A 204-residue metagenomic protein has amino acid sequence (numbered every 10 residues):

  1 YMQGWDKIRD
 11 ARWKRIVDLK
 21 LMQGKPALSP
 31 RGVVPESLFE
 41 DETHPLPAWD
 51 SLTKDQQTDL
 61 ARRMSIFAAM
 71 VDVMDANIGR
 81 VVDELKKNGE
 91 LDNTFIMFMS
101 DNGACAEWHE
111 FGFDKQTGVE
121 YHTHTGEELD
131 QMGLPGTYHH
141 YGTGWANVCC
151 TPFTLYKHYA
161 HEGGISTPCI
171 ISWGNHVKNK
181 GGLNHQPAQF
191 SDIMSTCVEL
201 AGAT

Functional and structural regions predicted by a protein language model:
Y1-D50: Long, well-ordered, tryptophan-enriched scaffold segments
Q3-R9, K14-R15, Q56-T94, A104-A106 (+1 more regions): A long, amphipathic alpha-helix that forms part of the scaffold/cap immediately adjacent to metal-dependent active
K25-P26, E107-W108, T117, G163 (+1 more regions): Short helix/loop capping segments that flank catalytic or ligand/cofactor-binding pockets
E42-K54, G112, S166: Short, flexible, mixed-charge acidic loops at enzyme active sites
T53-K54, T58, V82-D83, Y121-T204: Substrate-binding rim/cap in mid-to-C-terminal beta-strand-loop elements of soluble/periplasmic
M97: Conserved catalytic/binding loops enriched for acidic/polar residues
